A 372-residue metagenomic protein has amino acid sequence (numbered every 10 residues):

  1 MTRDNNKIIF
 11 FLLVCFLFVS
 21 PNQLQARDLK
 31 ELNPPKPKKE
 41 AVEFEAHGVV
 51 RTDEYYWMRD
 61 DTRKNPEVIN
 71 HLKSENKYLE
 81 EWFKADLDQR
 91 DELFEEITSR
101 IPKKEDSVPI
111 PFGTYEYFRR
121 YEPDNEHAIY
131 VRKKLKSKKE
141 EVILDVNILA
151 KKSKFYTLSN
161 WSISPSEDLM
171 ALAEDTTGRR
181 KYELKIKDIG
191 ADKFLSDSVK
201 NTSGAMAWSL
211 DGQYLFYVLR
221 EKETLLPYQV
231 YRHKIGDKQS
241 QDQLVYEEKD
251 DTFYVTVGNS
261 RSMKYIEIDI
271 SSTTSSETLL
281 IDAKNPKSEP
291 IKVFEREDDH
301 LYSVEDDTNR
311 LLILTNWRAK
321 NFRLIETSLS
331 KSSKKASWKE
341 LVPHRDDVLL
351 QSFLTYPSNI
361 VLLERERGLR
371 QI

Functional and structural regions predicted by a protein language model:
M1, L17-V19, L29, S162 (+1 more regions): A general, composition-driven signal for non-globular sequence regions
M1-F11: Bacterial N-terminal signal peptides that target proteins for export
F10-S20: Bacterial N-terminal signal peptides
L24-A26: Boundary at the C-terminal end of the N-terminal hydrophobic targeting segment
L29-H47: Short acidic, Pro/Gly- and aromatic-enriched capping/linker segments at domain boundaries
K36-K38, V49-D88, E92-I372: Peripheral, non-catalytic segments that deliver or gate enzyme domains
